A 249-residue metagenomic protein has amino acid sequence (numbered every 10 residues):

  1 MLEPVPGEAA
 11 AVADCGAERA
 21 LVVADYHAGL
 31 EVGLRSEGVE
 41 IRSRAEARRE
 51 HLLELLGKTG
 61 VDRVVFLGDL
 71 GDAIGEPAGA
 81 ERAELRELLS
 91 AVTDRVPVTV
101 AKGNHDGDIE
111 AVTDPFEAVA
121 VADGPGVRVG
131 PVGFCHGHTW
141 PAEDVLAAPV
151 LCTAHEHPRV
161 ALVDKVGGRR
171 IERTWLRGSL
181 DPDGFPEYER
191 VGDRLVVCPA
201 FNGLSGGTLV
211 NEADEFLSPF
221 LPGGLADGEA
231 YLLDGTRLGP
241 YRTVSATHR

Functional and structural regions predicted by a protein language model:
M1-L21: Zn-dependent metallo-beta-lactamase
A13-C15, V129, L233: Structural motif
R19-H27, P131-H138, L151-T153, V196-P199: Active-site-proximal beta-strand elements of phosphoester/diester hydrolases
L21-V23, L30-V129: Core catalytic region of metal-dependent phosphoesterases/phosphodiesterases, especially metallo-beta-lactamase-like
G29-E31, D72-I74, N104-A111, W140-E143 (+2 more regions): Active-site environment of divalent metal-dependent phosphoester hydrolases
L89-T93, D144-A147, R190-V191: Short, conserved loop/helix-junction motifs that constitute active-site signature segments in enzyme catalytic cores
P115-G184: A contiguous pocket-lining binding segment that forms or flanks enzyme active sites
V163-R249: Acidic, His/Gly-rich catalytic cores of divalent-metal-dependent hydrolytic chemistry
